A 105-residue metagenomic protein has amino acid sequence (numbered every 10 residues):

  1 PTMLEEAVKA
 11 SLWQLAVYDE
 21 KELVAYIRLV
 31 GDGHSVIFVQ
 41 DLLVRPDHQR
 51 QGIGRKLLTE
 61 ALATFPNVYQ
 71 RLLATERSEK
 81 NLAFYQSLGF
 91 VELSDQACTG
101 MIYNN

Functional and structural regions predicted by a protein language model:
P1-Q14: Active-site rim helix/loop that mediates acceptor-substrate recognition in acyltransferases
A16, K21-G31, S35-L43: Conserved beta-strand in the GNAT
V44, R50-A63, S87: Conserved acetyl-CoA-binding loop-helix of GNAT-fold acetyltransferases
L58, A63-E76: Conserved GNAT acetyl-CoA-binding A-motif
L72-L82, G100-N104: Conserved beta-strand-loop-alpha-helix junction that forms the acyl-donor binding cleft
F84-Y85, F90: Conserved active-site tyrosine of GNAT-family acetyltransferases
V91, D95-N105: Active-site/acyl-donor-binding loops of N-acyltransferases
